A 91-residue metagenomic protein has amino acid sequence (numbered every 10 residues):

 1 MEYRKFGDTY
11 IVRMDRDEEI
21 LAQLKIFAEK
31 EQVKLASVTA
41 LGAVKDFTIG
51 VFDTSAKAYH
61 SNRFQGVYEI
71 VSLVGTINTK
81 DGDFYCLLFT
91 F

Functional and structural regions predicted by a protein language model:
M1-F91: N-terminal intrinsically disordered, cationic/polar leader segments that include organellar targeting peptides
